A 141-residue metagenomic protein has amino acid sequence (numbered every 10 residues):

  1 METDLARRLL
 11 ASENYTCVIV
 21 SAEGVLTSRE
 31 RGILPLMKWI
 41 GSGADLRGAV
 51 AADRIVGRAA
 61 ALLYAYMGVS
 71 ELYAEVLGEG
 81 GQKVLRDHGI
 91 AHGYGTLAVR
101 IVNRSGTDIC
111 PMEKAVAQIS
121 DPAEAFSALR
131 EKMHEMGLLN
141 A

Functional and structural regions predicted by a protein language model:
M1-E75, L97, V102-A115: Conserved mixed alpha/beta catalytic, RNA-binding, or beta-rich assembly cores of soluble enzyme, regulatory
M67-S70, Q82-A141: C-terminal binding/interaction regions
V76-G80: Short, polar loop motifs at secondary-structure junctions
